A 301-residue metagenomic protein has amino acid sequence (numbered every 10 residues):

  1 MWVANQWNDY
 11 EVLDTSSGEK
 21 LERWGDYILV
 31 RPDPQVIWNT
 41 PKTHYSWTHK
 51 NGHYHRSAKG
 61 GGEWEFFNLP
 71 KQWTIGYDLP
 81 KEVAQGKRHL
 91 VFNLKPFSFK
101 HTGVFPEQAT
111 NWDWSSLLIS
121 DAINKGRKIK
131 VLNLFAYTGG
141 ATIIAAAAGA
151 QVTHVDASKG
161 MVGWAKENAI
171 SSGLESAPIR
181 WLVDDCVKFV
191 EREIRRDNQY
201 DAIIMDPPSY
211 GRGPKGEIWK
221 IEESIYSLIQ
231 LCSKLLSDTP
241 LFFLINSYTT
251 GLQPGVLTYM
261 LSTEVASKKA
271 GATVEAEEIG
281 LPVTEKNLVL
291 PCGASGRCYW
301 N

Functional and structural regions predicted by a protein language model:
N8-E22, L29-P106, D113: Non-catalytic substrate-recognition/targeting regions of SAM-dependent transferases
P106-K125: Conserved alpha-helix/loop element of class I SAM-dependent methyltransferases that forms part of the SAM/SAH-binding
R127-Y137: Conserved class I S-adenosyl-L-methionine
T138-A150: Conserved SAM-binding loop of SAM-dependent methyltransferases across substrates and taxa, primarily the Class I
Q151-D156: Conserved SAM-binding motif I beta-strand of class I
S158-I204: S-adenosyl-L-methionine
C186-S267: S-adenosylmethionine
P240-N301: C-terminal catalytic and target-recognition region of SAM-dependent MTase-like enzymes, primarily methyltransferases
